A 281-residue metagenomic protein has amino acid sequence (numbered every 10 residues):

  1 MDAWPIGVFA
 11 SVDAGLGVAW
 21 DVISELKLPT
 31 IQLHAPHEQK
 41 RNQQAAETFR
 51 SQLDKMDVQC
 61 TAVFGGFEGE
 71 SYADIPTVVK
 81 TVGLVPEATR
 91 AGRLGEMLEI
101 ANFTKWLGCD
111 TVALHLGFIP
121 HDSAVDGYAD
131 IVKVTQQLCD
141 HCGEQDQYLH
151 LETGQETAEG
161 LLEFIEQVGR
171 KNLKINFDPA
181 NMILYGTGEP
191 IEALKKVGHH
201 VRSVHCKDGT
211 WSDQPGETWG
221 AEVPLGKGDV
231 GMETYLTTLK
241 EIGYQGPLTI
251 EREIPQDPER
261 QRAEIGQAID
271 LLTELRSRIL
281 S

Functional and structural regions predicted by a protein language model:
M1-G7, V12-P29, S51-D57, S71 (+4 more regions): Histidine-acidic metal/acid-base catalytic patches
I6-A10, Q32-L33, Y148-E152: Short catalytic-loop micro-motif centered on adjacent basic/acidic residues
A14-V18, Y72-K174: Active-site acidic/histidine proton-transfer and metal-coordination neighborhood in alpha/beta enzyme cores
I31-H34, V112-L116, Q145-D146, I175-D178 (+1 more regions): Short beta-strands and strand-loop turn motifs
Q32-D54, L116-S123: Glycine-rich, proline-tolerant flexible connector loops at the mouths of alpha/beta enzymes
A35-K40, F118-I119, A180-I183, E253-D257: Short histidine/acidic/glycine/proline-rich micro-motifs that form metal- and phosphate-coordinating active-site loops
A35-P36, G65, L116-G117, G154 (+1 more regions): Active-site loop/turn elements of alpha/beta-hydrolase fold enzymes, especially the short glycine-/histidine-rich
F49-F67, D130-Q145, M232-Y235: Alpha-helix-loop-beta-strand connector modules within alpha/beta enzyme cores
